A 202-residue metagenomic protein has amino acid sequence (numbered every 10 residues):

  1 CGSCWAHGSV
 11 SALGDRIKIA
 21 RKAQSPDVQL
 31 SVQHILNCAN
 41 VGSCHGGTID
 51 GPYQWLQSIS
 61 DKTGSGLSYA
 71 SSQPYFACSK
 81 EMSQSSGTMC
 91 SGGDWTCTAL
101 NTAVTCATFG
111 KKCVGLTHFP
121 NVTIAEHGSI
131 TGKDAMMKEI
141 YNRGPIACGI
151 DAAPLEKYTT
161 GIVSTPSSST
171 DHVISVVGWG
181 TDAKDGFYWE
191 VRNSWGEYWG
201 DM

Functional and structural regions predicted by a protein language model:
C1-M202: Catalytic-core signature of thiol
